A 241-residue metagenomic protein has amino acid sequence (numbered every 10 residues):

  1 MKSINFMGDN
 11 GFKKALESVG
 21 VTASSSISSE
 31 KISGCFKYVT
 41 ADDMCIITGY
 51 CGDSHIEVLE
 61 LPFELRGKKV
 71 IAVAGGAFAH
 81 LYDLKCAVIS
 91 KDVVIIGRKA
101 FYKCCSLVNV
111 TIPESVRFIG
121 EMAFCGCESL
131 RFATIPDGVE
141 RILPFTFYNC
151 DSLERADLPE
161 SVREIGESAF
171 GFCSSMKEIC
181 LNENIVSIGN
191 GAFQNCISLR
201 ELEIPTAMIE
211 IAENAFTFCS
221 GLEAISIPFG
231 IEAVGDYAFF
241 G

Functional and structural regions predicted by a protein language model:
M1-N10, E17, C35-M44, S54-A72 (+8 more regions): Structural signature of tandem-repeat unit edges
N10-G11, S28: Short, low-complexity interaction segments enriched in Ser/Thr/Pro/Gly
G20-G34: N-terminal low-complexity, Pro/Thr/Ser-rich intrinsically disordered segments that act as propeptides or flexible
I47-G49: Long, low-complexity intrinsically disordered regions enriched in acidic and polar residues with frequent FG dipeptides
C51-G52, A77-F78: Acidic, Ser/Thr
G75-A77, R98-A100, G120-C125, L143-T146 (+4 more regions): Consensus positions within tandem repeat domains that build extended binding/scaffold surfaces
